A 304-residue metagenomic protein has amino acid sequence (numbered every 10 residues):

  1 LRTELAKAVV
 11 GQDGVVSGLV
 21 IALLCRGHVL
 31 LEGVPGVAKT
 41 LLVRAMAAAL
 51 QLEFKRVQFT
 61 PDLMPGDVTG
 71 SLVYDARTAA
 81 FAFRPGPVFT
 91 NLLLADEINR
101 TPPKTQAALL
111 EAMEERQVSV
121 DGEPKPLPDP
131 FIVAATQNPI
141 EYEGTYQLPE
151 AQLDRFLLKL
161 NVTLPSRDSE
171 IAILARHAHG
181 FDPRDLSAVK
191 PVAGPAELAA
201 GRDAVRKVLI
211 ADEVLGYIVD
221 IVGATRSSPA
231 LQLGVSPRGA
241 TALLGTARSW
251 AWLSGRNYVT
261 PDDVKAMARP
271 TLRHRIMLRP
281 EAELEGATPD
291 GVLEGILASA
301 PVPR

Functional and structural regions predicted by a protein language model:
L1-V37: Pre-Walker A (pre-P-loop) alpha-helix and adjacent loop at the N terminus of AAA/AAA+ ATPase modules, a conserved
G18-I21, Y74-L94, E123: Conserved alpha-helical scaffold flanking the Walker A/P-loop in AAA+ ATPase domains
L23-T60: Walker A/P-loop
G33, D96-E97, A108: Walker B catalytic acidic pair
V34, V68, T136: P-loop (Walker A) phosphate-binding loop of NTP-binding proteins
A49-R77: AAA+/P-loop NTPase substrate/partner-engagement loops
D75-A80, T101, M113-V208, R248-W250: Canonical AAA+ ATPase core
T225-R304: C-terminal engagement/docking regions of AAA+ P-loop ATPases
